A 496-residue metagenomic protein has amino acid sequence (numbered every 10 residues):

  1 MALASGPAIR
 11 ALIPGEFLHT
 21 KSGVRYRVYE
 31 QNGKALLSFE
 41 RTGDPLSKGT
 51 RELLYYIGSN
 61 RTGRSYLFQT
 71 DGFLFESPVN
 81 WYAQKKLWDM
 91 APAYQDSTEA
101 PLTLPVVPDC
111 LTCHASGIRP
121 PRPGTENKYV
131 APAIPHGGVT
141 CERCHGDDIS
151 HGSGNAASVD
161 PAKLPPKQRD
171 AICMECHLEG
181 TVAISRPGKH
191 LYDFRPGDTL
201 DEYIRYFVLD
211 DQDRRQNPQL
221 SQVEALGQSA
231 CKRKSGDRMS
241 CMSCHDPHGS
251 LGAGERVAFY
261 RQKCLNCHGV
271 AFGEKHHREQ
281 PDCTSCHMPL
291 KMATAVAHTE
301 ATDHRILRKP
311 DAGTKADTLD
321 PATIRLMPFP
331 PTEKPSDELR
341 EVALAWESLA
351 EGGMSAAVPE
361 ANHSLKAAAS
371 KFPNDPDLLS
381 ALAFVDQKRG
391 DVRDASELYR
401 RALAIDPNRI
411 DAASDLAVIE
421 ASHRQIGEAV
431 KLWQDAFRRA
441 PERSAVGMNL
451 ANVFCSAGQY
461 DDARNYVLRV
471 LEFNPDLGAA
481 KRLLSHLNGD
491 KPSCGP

Functional and structural regions predicted by a protein language model:
M1-S59, S65-T70, P78, D89-Q95 (+1 more regions): Primarily the internal scaffold of c-type cytochrome electron-transfer domains, especially repeated/multiheme c-type
S348, K388, S422-H423, S456-A457 (+1 more regions): Register position in tetratricopeptide repeats
K371-F372, I405, R439, F473: Structural marker of alpha-solenoid helical repeat scaffolds
L378, A412, V446, A479-A480: TPR alpha-solenoid repeat register
